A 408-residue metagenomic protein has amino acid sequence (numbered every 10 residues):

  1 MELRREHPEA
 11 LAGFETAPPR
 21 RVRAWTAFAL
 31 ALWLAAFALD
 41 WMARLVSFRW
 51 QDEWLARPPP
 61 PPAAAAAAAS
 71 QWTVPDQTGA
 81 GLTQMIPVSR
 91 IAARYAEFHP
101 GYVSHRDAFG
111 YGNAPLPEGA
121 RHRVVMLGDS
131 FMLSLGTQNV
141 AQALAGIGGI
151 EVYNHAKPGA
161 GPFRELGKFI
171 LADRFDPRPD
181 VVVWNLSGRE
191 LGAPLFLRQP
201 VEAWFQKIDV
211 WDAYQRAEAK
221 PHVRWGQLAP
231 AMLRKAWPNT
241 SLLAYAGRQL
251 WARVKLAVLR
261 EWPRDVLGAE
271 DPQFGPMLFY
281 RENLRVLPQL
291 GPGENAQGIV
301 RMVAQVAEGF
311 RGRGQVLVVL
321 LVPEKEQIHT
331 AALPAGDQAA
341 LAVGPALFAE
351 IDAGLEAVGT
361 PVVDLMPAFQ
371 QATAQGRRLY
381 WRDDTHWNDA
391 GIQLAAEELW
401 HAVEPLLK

Functional and structural regions predicted by a protein language model:
M1-K408: Extracellular glycan-modifying ectodomains
